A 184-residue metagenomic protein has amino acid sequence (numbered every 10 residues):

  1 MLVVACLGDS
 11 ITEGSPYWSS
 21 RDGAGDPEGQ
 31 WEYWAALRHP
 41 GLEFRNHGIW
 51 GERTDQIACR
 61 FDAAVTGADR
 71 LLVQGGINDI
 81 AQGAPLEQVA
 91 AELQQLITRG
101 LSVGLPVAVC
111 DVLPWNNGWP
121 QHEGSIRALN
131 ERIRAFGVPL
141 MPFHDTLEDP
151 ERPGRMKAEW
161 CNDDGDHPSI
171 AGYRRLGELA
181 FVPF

Functional and structural regions predicted by a protein language model:
M1, A5, P40, T54-F61 (+7 more regions): Catalytic phosphate/metal-binding cores of nucleic-acid and nucleotide-processing enzymes, i.e., regions that mediate
M1-H47, R60-G67: Serine-esterase "nucleophile elbow" of acetyl-processing enzymes
V4-L7, T12, E43-G48, R70-Q74 (+2 more regions): Structural recognition of the beta-strand scaffold that forms the well-ordered cores of secreted hydrolase catalytic
E13-Y17, R53-A91, A108-V109, L113-W115: Oxyanion-hole/transition-state-stabilizing segment in secreted/luminal serine hydrolases and related acyltransferases
S19-A24, P85-E87, C161-D163: Short glycine-enriched, charge-decorated loop/helix-capping segments at active-site entrances that position
H39-P40, V103-G104, F136: Helix C-cap/helix->beta junction micro-motif
Q74-N78, Q94-A128: Active-site segments of SGNH/GDSL-like serine hydrolases that catalyze O-acetyl group transfer/hydrolysis on lipids
N116-F184: Catalytic His-Asp segment of secreted/periplasmic serine-dependent ester chemistry enzymes
